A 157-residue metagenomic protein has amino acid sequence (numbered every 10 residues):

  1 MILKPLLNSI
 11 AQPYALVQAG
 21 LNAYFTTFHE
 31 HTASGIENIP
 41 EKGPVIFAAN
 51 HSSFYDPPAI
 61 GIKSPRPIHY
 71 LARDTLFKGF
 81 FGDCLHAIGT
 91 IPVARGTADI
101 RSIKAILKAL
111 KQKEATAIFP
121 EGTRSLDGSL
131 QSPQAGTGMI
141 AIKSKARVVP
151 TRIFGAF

Functional and structural regions predicted by a protein language model:
M1-T27: Extreme N-terminal tail/first-helix region
I10-P13, F25-F157: Soluble catalytic domains of membrane acyltransferases
